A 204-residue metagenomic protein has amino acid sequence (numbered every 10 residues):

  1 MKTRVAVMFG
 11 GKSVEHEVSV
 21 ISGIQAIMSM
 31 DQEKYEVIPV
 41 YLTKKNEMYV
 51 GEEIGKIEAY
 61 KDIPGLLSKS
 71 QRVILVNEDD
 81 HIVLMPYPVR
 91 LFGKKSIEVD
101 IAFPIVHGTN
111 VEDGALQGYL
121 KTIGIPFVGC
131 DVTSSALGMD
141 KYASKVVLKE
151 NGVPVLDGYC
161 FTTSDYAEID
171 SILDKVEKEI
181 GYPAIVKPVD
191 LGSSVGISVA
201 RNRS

Functional and structural regions predicted by a protein language model:
M1-T133, L137-M139, A143, E150 (+1 more regions): ATP-binding N-terminal substructure of ATP-dependent carboxylate-amine bond-forming enzymes
I97, V153, I180: Structured loop/turn residues at beta-strand edges in well-structured enzyme cores
V106-T109, Y159, V189, R203: Anionic group-transfer/hydrolysis microenvironments
V147-V155: Basic phosphate/pyrophosphate-binding loop/patch that engages nucleotide-derived ligands
L148-K149, V176-I197: ATP-grasp fold ATP-binding core
S198-S204: Conserved ATP-binding module of the ATP-grasp superfamily
